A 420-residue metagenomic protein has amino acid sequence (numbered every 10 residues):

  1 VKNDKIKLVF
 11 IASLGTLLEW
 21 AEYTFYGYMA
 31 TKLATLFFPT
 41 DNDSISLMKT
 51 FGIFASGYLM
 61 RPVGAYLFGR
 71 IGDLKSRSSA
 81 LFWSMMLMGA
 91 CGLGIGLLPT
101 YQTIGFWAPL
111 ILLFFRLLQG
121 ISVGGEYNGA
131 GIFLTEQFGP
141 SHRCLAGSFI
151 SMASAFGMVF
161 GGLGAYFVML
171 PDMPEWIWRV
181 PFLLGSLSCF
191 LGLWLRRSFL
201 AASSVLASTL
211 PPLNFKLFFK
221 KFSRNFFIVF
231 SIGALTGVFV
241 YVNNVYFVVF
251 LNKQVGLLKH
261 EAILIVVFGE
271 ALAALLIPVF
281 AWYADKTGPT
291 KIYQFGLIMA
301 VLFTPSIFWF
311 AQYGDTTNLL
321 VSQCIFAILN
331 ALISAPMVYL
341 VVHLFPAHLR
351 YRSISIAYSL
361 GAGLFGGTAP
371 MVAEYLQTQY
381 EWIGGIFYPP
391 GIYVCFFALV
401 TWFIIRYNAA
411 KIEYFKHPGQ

Functional and structural regions predicted by a protein language model:
G27, R224-A273, G366-P370: Extracytoplasmic gate region of multi-pass secondary transporters
V63-S76, L276-P289: Helix-to-loop junctions at the C-terminal end of transmembrane segments in multipass secondary transporters
L74-M86, K286-I298: Cytoplasmic membrane-interface "Motif A"-like loop-to-helix N-cap segments of 12-TM Major Facilitator Superfamily
M86-G105, M299-G314: C-terminal ends and interior cores of transmembrane alpha-helices in multi-pass membrane transporters/permeases
P109, L113-M152: Cytoplasmic helix-loop-helix junction between adjacent transmembrane helices in 12-TM secondary transporters
S122, C144-Y166, S188, S355-A369: Glycine-rich segments within core transmembrane alpha-helices of 12-TM secondary carriers
S154-R196: Helix-loop-helix hairpin linking two adjacent transmembrane segments in secondary transporters
T290-P336: C-terminal transmembrane helical hairpin of 12-TM major facilitator-type secondary transporters
